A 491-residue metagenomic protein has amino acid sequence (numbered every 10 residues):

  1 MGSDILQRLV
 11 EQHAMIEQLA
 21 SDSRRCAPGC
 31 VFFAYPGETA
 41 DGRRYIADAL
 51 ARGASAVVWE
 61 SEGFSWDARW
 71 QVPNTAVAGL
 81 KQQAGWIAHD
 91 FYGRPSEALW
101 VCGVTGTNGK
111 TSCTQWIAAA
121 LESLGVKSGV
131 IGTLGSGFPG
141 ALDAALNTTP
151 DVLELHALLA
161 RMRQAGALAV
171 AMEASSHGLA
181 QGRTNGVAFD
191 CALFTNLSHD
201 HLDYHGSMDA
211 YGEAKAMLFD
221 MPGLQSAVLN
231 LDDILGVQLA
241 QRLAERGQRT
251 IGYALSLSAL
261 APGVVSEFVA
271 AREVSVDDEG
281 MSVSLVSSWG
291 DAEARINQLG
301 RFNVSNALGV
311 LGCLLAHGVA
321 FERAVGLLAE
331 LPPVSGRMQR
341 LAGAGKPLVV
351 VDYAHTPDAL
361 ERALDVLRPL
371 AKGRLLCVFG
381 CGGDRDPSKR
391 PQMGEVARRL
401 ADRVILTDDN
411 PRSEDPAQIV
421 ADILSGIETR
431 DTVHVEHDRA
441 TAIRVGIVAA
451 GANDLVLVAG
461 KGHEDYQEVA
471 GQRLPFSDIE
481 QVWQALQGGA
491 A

Functional and structural regions predicted by a protein language model:
M1-W86, D90, I234, V269-R272 (+6 more regions): N-terminal leader/targeting and accessory segments in enzymes
C30, L168-A169, A371-G380, T432-V433: Short beta-strand/loop segments at the ligand-binding rim of alpha/beta enzyme cores
G37-A40, P333-G336, D358-E361, D365-E428 (+2 more regions): Active-site beta-alpha connecting loops in nucleotide-dependent enzymes
G37-T39, S176-H177, H199-D200, D233-I234 (+4 more regions): Short glycine-rich anion-binding loops that position phosphate/pyrophosphate groups of nucleotides and phosphorylated
S55, D190, D402: Receiver (REC) domain switch/active-site residues of two-component response regulators
G63-A68, A165, F189-V349, L424-V433: Acidic, Mg2+-coordinating active-site environments of NTP-dependent enzymes
Q83-L231, L235-R249, L308-L311, L370-A371: Phosphate-binding loop of NTP-binding sites
L455-G488: Glycine/aspartate-rich loop-and-adjacent alpha/beta segment that forms the canonical ThDP
